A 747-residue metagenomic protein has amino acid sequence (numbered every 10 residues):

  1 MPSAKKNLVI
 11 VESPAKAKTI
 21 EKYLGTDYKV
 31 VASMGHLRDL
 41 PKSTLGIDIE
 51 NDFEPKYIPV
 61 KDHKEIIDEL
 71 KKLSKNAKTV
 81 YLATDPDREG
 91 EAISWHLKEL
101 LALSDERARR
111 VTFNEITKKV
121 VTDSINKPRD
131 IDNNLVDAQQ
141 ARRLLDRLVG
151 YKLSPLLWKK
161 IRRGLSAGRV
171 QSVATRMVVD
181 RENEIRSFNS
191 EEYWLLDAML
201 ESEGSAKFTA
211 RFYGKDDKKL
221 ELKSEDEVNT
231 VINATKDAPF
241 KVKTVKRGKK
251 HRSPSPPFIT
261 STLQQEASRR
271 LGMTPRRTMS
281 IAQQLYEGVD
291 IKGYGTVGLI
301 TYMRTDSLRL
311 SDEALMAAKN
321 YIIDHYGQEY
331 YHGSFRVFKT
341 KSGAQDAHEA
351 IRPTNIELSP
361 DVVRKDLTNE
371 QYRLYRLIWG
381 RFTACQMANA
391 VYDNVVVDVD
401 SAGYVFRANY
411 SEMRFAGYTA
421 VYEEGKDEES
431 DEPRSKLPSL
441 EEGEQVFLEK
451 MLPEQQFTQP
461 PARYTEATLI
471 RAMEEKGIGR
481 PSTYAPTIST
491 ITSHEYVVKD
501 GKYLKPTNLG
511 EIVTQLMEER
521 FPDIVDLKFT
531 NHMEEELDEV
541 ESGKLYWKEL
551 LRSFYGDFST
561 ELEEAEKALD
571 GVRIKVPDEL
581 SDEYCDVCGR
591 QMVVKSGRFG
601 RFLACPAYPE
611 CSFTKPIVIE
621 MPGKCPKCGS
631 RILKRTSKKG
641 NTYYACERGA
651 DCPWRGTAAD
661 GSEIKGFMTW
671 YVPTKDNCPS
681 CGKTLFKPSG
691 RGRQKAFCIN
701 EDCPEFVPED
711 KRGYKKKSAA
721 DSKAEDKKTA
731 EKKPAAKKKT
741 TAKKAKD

Functional and structural regions predicted by a protein language model:
M1-R143, K152, Y213-G214, N229 (+3 more regions): Intrinsically disordered, low-complexity regulatory segments
P2-L8, T19, Y28, L100 (+7 more regions): Basic, low-complexity terminal or inter-domain segments flanking catalytic cores
K5, D85-P86, R162-S166, R247-P256 (+3 more regions): Conserved short loop/turn motifs at secondary-structure junctions
I116, V120-A198, G248: C-terminal or mid-to-C-terminal helical accessory/interaction module adjacent to the motor/catalytic core
K219-P256, E444: Metal- or metallocofactor-binding catalytic centers and their adjacent structured scaffolds across diverse enzyme
V242-V245, P254-A267, Y294-Y302, P460-A472: Short acidic, hydrophobic short linear motifs in intrinsically disordered regions
M279-Q283, I488-S489: Short, hydrophobic-biased segments on the C-terminal half of alpha helices that form "recognition helices"
